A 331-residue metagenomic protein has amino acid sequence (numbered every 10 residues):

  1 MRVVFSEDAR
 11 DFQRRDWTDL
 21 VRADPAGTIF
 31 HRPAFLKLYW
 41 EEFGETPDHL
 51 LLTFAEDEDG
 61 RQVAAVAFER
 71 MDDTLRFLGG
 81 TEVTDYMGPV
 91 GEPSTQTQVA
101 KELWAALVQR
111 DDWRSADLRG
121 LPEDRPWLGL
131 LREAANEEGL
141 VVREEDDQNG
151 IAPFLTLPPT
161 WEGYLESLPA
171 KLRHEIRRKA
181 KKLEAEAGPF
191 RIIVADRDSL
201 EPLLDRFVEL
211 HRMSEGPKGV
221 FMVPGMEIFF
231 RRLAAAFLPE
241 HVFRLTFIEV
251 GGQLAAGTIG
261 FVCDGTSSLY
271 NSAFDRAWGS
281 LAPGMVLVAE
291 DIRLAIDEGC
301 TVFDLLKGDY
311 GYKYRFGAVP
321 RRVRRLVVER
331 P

Functional and structural regions predicted by a protein language model:
R2-D59, A65-R76, L121-A152, T156-S280: A conserved beta-strand-loop-helix scaffold within acyl/acetyltransferase catalytic domains
P25-A26, R321-R324: Short amphipathic alpha-helical segments with coiled-coil-like heptad repeat character
R70-Q148, D264-F316, P320: Acyl-donor binding region in acyl/amide transferases
R197, D309-Y310, V327: Conserved beta-strand edge residues that scaffold enzyme active sites
R315, R325-V327: Short functional hotspots where side chains directly engage DNA or cofactors
E329-P331: Alpha-helical membrane-targeting segments
